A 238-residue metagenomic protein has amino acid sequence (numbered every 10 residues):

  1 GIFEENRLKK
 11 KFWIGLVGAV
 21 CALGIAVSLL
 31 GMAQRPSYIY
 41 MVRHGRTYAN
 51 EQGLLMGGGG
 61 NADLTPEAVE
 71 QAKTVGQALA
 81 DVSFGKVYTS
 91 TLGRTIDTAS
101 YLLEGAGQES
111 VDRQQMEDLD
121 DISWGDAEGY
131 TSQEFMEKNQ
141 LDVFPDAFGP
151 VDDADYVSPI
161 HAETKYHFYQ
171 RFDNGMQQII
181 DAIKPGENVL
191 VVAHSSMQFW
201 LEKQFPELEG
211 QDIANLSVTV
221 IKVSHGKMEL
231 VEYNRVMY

Functional and structural regions predicted by a protein language model:
N6-V20: N-terminal Sec-pathway targeting helices
V20-P36: Bacterial Sec-dependent signal peptides at the C-terminal "C-region" and cleavage site
R35-E109, H161, I213: Active-site-proximal alpha-helix that buttresses catalytic centers in soluble enzyme cores
S37-R43, Y88, Q114, E187-H194: Beta-strand elements within well-structured catalytic alpha/beta cores of enzymes that handle phosphate/sulfate esters
V75-P145, F205, E209-V220, K227: Phosphate-coordination/substrate-recognition cap region in phosphate-metabolizing enzymes
D142-H167: Short glycine/proline- and acidic residue-enriched helix-loop micro-motifs that form flexible lids or anion-recognition
D173-E229: Active-site-adjacent alpha-helix immediately C-terminal to a catalytic or transition-state-stabilizing loop
V231-Y238: Short, solvent-exposed aromatic-acidic interface loops
